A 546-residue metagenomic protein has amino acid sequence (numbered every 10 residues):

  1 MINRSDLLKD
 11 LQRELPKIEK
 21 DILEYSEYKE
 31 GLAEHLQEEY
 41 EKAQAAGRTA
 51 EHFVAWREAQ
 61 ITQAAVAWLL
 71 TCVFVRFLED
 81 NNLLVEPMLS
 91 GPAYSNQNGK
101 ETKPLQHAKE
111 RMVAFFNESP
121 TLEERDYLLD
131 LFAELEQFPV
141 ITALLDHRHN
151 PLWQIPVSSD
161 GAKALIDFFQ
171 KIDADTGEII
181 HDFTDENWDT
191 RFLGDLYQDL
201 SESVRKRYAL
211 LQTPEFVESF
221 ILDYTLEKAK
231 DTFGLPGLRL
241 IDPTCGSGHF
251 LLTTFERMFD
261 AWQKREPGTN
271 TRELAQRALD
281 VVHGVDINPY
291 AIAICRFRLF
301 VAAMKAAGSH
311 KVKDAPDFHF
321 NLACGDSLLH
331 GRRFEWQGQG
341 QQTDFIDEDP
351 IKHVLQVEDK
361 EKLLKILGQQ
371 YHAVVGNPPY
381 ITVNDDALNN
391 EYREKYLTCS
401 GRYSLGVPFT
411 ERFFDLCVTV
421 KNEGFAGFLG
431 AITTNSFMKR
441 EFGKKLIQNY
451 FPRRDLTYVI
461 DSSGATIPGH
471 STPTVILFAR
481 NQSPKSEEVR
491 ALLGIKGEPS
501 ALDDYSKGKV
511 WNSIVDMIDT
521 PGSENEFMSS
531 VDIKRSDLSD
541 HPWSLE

Functional and structural regions predicted by a protein language model:
M1-F259, V281, V285-A291, R298 (+6 more regions): Preference for the N-terminal adenyl/adenosyl cofactor-binding alpha/beta module
A59, E526-E546: Polyanion-binding catalytic cores of nucleic-acid enzymes and NTP/SAM-utilizing transferases
V157-S158, G443, K534, E546: Helix N-terminus capping/helix-initiation residues
D175, I179, F183-W188, L196-V459 (+1 more regions): SAM-dependent methyltransferase catalytic region
